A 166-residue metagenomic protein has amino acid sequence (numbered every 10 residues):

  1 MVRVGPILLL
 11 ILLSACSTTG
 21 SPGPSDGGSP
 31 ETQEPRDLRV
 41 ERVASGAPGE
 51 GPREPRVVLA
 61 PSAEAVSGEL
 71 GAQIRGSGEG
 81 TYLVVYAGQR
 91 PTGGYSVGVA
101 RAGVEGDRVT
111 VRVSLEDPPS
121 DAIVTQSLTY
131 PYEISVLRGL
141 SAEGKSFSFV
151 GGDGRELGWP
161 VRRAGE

Functional and structural regions predicted by a protein language model:
M1-S14: Sec-dependent bacterial lipoprotein signal peptides
C16-E166: Exposed, flexible binding/inhibitory loops of compact, secreted disulfide-stabilized domains
